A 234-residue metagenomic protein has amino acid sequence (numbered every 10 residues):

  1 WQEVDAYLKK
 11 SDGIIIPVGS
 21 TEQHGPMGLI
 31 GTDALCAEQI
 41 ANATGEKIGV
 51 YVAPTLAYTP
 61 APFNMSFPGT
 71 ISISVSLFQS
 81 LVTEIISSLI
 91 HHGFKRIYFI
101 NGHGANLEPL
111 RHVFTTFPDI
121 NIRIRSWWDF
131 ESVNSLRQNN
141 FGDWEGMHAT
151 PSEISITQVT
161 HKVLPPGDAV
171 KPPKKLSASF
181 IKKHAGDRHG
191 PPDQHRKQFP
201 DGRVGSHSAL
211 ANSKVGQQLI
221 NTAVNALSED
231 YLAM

Functional and structural regions predicted by a protein language model:
W1-S76, S80-R96, G104-M234: Extended, histidine- and acidic-residue-enriched regions that form the cofactor-binding/catalytic faces
F99: Conserved SAM-binding loop
